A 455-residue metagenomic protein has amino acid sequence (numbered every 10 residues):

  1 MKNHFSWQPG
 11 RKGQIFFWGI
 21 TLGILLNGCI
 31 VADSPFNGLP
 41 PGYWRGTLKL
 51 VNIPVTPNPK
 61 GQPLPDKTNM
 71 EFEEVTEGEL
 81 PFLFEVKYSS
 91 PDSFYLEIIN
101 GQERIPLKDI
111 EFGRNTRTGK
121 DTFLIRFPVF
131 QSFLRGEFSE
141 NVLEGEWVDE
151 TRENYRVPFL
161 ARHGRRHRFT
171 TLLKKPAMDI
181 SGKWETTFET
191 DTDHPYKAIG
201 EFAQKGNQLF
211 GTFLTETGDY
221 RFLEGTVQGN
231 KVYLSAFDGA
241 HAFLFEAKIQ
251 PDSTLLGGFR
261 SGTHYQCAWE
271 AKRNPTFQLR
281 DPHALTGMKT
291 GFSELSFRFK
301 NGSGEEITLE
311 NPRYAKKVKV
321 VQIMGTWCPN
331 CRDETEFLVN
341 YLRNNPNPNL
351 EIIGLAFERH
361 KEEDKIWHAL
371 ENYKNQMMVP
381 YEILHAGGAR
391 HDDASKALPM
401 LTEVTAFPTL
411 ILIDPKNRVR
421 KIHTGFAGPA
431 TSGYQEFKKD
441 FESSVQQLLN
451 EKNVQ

Functional and structural regions predicted by a protein language model:
F17-N27: Bacterial N-terminal signal peptides
I30-A32: Bacterial signal peptide processing site
G38-F138, T170-K174, M178-K248: Central antiparallel beta-sheet cores of small beta-barrel/beta-sandwich binding domains
N274-N311: N-terminal "domain-start" segment that seeds a small globular fold
T308-R332, L338: Short active-site neighborhood of thiol/selenol oxidoreductases, capturing the structured segment around
D333-M378, A389-A397: Structural microenvironment flanking redox-active thiols in thiol-disulfide oxidoreductases
M378-E382, L401-I411: Structural micro-motif
A406-F407, I411-Q455: Thiol-/selenol-based redox modules, centered on thioredoxin-like and closely related oxidoreductase domains
